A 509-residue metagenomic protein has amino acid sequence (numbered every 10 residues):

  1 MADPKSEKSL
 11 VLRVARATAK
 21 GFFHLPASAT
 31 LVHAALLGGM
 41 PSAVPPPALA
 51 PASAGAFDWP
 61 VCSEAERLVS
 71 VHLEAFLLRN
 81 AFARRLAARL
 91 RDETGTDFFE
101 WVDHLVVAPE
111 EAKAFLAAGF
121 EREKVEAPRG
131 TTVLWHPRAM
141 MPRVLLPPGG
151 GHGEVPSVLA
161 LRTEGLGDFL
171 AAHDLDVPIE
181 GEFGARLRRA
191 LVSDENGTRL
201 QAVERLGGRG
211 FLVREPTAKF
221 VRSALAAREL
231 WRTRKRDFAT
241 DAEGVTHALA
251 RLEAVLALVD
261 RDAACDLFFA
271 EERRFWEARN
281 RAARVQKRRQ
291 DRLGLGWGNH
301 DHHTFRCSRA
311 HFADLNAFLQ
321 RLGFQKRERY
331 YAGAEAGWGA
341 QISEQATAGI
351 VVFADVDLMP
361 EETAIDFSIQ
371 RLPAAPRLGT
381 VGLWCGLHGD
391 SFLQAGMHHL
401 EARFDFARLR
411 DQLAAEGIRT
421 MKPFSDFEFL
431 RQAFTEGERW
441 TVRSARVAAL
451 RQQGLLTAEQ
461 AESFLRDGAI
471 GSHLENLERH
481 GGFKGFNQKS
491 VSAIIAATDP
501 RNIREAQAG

Functional and structural regions predicted by a protein language model:
E7-G509: Extended, well-ordered protein cores
